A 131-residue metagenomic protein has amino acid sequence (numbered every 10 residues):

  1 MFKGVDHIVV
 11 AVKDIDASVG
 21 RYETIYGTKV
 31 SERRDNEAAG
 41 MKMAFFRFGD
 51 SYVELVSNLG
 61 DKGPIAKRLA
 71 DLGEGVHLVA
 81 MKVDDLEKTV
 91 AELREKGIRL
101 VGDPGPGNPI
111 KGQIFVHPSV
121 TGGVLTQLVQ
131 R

Functional and structural regions predicted by a protein language model:
M1-G20, E74-M81, R131: N-terminal beta-strand motif that seeds the catalytic metal site of vicinal oxygen chelate
G4-D6, T28-G40, L59-H77, E92-I114: A cross-kingdom feature marking solvent-exposed beta-strand/loop segments within repeated, beta-rich binding/scaffold
K13, R47-G49: Short strand-coil-strand connectors
D16-K29, K96: Amphipathic alpha-helical segments
S18, T28-K29, V53-E54, G63-P64 (+1 more regions): Short loop/beta submotifs within extracellular cysteine-rich repeat domains
A44-R47, M81, E87-R131: Vicinal oxygen chelate
G49-V53, G60-K62, L86: Short, charged/polar surface micro-motifs in flexible loops or helix N-caps
V56-N58, K62, T126-R131: Amphipathic N-proximal alpha-helical interface segments
